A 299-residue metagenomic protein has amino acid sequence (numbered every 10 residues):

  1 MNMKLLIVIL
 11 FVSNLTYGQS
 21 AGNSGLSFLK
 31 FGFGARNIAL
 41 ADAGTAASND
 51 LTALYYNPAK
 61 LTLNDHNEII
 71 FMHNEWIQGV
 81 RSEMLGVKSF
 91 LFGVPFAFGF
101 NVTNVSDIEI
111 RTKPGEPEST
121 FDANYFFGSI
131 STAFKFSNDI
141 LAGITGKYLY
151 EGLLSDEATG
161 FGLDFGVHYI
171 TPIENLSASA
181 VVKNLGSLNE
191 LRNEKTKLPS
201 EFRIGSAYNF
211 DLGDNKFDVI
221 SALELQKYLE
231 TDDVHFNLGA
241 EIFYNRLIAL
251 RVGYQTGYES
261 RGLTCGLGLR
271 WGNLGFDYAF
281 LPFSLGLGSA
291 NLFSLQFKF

Functional and structural regions predicted by a protein language model:
M1-L6, N138: Positively charged n-region of N-terminal signal peptides that target proteins for export
K4-L15: Sec-dependent N-terminal signal peptides
Q19-F299: Subset of outer-membrane beta-barrel
